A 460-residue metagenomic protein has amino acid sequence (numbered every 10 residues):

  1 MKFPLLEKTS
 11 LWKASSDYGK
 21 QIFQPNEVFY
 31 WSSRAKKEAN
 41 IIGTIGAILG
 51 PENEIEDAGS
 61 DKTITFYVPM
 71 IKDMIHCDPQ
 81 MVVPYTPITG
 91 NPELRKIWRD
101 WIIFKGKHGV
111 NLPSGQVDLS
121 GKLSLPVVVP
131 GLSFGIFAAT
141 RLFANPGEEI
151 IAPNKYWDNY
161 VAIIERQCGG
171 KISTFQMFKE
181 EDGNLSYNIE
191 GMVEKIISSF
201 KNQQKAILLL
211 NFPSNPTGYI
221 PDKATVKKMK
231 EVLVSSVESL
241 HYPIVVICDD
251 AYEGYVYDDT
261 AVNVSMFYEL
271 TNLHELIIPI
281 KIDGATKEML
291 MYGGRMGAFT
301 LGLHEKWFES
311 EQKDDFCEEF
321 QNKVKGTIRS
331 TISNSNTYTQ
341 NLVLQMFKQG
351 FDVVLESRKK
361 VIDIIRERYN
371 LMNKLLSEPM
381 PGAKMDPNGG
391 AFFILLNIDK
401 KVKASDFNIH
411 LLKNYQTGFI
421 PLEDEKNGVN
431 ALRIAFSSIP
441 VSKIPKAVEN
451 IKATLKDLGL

Functional and structural regions predicted by a protein language model:
K2-W12, D17-P130, L460: N-terminal small-domain helix-loop-helix segment of the aminotransferase-like
I45, T337-L344, R358-N373, K384-I398: Conserved glycine-rich beta-strand-loop-beta hairpin in the small C-terminal domain of fold type I
L49-A58, Y160-V161, D182, N215-Y219 (+6 more regions): Short catalytic/ligand-binding loop motif for oxyanion handling, primarily in non-cytosolic enzymes, centered on
P69-K72, H76-V246, E253-L273, S442 (+1 more regions): Conserved core of the PLP fold type I
P92, K96, D100, F104 (+4 more regions): PLP-dependent enzyme catalytic core of the Aspartate aminotransferase-like
G121-L123, P387-F393, V429: Short Gly/Ser/Thr- and Asp/Glu-enriched loop/turn motifs at secondary-structure junctions
E269-R366, E449, A453: Conserved core segment of the aminotransferase class I/II
T300, L395-N397, A435-S437: Short hydrophobic/aromatic beta-strand micro-patches that form the beta-sheet surface supporting nucleotide- or nucleic
